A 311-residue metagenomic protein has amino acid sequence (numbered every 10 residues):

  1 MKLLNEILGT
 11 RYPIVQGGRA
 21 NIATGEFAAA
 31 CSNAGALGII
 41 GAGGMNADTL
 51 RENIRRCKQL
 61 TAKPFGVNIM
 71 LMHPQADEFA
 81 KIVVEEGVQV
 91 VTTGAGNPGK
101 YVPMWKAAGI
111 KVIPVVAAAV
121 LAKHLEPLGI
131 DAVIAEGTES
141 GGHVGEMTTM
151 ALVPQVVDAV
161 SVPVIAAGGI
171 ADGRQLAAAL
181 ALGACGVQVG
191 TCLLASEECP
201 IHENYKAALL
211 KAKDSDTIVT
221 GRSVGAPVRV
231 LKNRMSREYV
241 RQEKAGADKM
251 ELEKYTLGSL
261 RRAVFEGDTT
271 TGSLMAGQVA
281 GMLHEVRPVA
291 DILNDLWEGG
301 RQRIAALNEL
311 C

Functional and structural regions predicted by a protein language model:
M1-P163: Active-site entrance/lid segments in N-terminal catalytic domains of soluble metabolic enzymes
I22, I170-A171: Residue-level detector of alpha-helix initiation sites
A151-I165, A171-C311: Conserved active-site-proximal phosphate/metal-binding subdomains
